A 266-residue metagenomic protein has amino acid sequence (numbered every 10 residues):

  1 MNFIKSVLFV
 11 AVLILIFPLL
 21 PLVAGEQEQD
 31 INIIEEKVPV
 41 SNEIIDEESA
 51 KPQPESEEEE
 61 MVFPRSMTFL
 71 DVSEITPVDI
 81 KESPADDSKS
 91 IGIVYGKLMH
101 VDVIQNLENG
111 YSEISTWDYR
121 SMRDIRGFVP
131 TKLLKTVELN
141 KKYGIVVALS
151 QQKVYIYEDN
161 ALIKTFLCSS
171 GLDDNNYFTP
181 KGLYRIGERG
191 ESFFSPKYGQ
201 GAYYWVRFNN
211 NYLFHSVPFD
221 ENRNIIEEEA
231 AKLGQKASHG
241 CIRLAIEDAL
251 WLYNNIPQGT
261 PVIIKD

Functional and structural regions predicted by a protein language model:
N2-E26: Sec-dependent N-terminal signal peptides of Gram-positive bacterial secreted proteins and lipoproteins
L19-I80, V129-P130: N-terminal, intrinsically disordered, polar/charged segments of Gram-positive cell-envelope systems that serve as
G25-V40, Q53, N140, K181 (+1 more regions): Exported/periplasmic cell-wall-interacting domains
D30-P52, I93-T131: SH3/SH3-like beta-barrel superfamily modules
M61-F63, M67-T68, P84, K132-Y143: Intrinsically disordered, low-complexity Ser/Thr-rich linker and spacer segments in cell-wall-related proteins
T76-A85, H239-I246: Short, structured beta-strand/loop micro-motifs enriched in basic residues and often containing a Trp
E82-G96: SH3/SH3-like (including bacterial SH3b) beta-barrel domains that bind proline-rich motifs or cell-wall ligands
T131-I225: Gly/Pro-biased beta-strand-loop elements
